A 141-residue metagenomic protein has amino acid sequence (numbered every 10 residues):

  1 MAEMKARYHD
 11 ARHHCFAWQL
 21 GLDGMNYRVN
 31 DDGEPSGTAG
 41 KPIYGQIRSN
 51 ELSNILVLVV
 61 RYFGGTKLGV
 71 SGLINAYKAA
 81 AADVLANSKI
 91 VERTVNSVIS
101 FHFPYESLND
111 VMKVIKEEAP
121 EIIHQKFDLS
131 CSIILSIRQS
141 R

Functional and structural regions predicted by a protein language model:
M1-T38, H124: C-terminal regulatory domains involved in ligand/effector binding and gene-expression control
S36, G40-S49, V60, L73-Y77: Conserved mixed alpha/beta catalytic, RNA-binding, or beta-rich assembly cores of soluble enzyme, regulatory
S53-F63: Glycine- and acidic-rich phosphate- and metal-coordinating loops
Y77-N96: Long, charge-dense
I90-Y105, I133-L135: Short glycine-/aliphatic-rich beta-strand segments at the starts of folded cytosolic domains
H102-P120, R141: Short amphipathic alpha-helix segments
F127-C131: N-terminal positively charged helical leader segments and presequences
L135-I137, R141: Terminal, non-globular segments
